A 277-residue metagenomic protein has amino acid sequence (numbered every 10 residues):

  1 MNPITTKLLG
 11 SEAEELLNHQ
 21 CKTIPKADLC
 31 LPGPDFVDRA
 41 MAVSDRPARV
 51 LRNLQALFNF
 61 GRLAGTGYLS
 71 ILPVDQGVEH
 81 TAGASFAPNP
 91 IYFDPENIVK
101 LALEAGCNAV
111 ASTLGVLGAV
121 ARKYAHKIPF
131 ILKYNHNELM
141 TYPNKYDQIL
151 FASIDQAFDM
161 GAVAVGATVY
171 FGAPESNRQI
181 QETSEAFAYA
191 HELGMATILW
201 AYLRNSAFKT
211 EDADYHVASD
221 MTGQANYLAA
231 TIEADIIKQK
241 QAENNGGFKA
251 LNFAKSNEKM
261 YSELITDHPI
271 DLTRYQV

Functional and structural regions predicted by a protein language model:
M1-H80, S85, G118-K127: N-terminal amphipathic alpha-helix/helix-capping segment at the start of soluble metabolic enzymes
I24-L31, A64, L69, Q76-V277: Alpha/beta enzyme core
